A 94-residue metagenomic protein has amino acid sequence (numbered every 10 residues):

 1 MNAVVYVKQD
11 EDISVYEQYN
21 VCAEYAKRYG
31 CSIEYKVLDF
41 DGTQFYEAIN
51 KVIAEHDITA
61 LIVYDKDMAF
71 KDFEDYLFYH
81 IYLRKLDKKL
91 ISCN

Functional and structural regions predicted by a protein language model:
M1-N94: Short, structured surface patches at the beginning of a domain
